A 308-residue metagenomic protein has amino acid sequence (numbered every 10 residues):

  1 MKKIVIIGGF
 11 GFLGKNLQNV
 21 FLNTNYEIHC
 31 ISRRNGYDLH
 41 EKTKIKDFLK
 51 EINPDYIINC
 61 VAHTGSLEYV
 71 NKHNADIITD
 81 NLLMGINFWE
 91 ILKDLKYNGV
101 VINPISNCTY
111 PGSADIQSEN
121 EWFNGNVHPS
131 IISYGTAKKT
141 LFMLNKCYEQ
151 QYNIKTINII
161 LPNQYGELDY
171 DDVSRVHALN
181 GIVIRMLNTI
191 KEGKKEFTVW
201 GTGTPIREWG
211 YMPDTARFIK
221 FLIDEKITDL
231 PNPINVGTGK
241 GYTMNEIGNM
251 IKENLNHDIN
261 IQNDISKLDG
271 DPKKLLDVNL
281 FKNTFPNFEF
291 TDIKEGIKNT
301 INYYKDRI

Functional and structural regions predicted by a protein language model:
G9: NAD(P)H cofactor-binding loop motif with strongest signal on the N-terminal glycine-rich segment
F12-V20, N188-I308: C-terminal substrate-binding subdomain of Rossmann-fold SDR/epimerase-dehydratase oxidoreductases
I28-D47: Adenosine-cofactor binding site in Rossmann-like domains, unifying the SAM/SAH pocket of S-adenosylmethionine-dependent
T43-N81: NAD(P)H-binding glycine-rich loop region in Rossmannoid oxidoreductase-like domains and their noncatalytic homologs
I86-I131, I157: Conserved Rossmann-fold NAD(P)-dependent oxidoreductase catalytic core, especially the SDR/UDP-sugar
S113-I116, N120, M143-I223, G239 (+1 more regions): NAD(P)-dependent short-chain dehydrogenase/reductase
S133, A137-T140: Active-site helix of classical SDR
